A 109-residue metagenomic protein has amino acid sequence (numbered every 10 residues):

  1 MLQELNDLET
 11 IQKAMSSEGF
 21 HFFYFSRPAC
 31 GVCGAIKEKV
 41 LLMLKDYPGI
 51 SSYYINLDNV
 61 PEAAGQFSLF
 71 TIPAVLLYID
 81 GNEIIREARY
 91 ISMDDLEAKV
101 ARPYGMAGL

Functional and structural regions predicted by a protein language model:
M1-F20, A101, M106-L109: N-terminal leader/targeting and pre-domain segments
L2-L5, F25, P48-E62: Thiol-based oxidoreductase modules, predominantly thioredoxin-like and allied folds used for disulfide exchange
Q3, A35, Q66-F67, M93 (+1 more regions): Chalcogenol-based redox active-site neighborhoods
I11-Q12, P61-A64: Short hydrophobic/charged patches on amphipathic alpha-helices used for structural packing and interfaces
Q12-L42: Local sequence-structure signature of Cys/Sec-based thiol-disulfide redox active-site neighborhoods
G31, N59-E62, I91: Short alpha-helical
F67-L76: Structural micro-motif
L77-L109: Non-catalytic, surface beta->alpha helical segment in thiol-disulfide oxidoreductase systems
